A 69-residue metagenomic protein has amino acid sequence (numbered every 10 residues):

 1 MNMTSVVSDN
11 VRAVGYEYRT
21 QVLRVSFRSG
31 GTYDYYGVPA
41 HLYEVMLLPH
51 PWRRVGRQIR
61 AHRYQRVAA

Functional and structural regions predicted by a protein language model:
M1-A69: Acidic/histidine-enriched, beta-strand-rich ligand/metal-binding domains
